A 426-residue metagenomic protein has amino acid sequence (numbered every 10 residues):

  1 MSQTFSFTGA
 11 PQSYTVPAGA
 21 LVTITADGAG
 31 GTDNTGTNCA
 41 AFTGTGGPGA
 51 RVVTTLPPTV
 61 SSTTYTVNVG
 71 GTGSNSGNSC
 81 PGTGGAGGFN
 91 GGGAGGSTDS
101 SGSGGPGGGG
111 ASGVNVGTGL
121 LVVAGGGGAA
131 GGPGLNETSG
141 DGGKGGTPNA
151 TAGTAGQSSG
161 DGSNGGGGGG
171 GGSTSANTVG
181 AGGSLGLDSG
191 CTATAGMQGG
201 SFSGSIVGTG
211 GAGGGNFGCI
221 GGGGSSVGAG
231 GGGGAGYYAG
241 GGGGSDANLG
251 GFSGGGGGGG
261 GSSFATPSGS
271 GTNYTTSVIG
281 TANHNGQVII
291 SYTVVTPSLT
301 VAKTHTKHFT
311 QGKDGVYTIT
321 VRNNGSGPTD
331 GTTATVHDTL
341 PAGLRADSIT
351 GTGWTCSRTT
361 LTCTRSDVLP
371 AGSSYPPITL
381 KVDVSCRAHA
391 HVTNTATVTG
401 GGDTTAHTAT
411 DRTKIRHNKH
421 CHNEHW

Functional and structural regions predicted by a protein language model:
M1-A26, G31-V295: Glycine-centric low-complexity repeats
V295-W426: Exported/extracytosolic protein signature
